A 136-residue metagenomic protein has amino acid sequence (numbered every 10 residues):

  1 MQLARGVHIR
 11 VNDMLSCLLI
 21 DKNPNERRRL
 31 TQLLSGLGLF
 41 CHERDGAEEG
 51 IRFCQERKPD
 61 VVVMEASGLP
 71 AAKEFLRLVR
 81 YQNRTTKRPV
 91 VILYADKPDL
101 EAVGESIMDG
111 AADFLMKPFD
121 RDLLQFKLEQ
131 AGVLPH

Functional and structural regions predicted by a protein language model:
P24-H42: Two-component/phosphorelay signaling modules centered on CheY-like receiver
D45-V61, L69: Acidic, metal-coordinating helix/loop segments flanking the phosphotransfer/catalytic sites of two-component signaling
V63-R80: Conserved phosphotransfer microenvironments
K73-E74, K97-D113: Alpha4 helix (beta4-alpha4-beta5 surface) of REC/receiver domains from two-component response regulators
L93-Y94: Hydrophobic/aromatic residues positioned on beta-strands within the core alpha/beta folds
F119-L128: C-terminal output helix
E129-H136: The C-terminal output helix
